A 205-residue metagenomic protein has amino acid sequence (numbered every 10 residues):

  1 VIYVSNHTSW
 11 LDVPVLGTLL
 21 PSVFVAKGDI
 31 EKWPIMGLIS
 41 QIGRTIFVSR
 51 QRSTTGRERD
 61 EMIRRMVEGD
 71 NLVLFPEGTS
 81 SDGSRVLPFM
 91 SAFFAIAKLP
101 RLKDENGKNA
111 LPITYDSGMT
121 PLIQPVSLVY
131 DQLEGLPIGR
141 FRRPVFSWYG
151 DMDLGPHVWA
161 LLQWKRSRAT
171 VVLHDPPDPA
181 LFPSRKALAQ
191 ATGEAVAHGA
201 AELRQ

Functional and structural regions predicted by a protein language model:
V1-S5, D70-P76, P121: Generic beta-sheet signal
V1-S53, D104-K108: Catalytic core of membrane glycerolipid acyltransferases/transacylases, capturing the structured, soluble-facing
S9, K32, T55-R59, F89-M90 (+1 more regions): Amphipathic coiled-coil/heptad-repeat helices and related helical stalk/stem segments that mediate oligomerization
G28, G78, S127-Y130: Short secondary-structure boundary segments
P34-L38, G43, G83-P183, A191: A cross-family acyltransferase "interaction/gating" segment
T55, M62-M66, D70-L72, P76-F89 (+1 more regions): Soluble extracytoplasmic domains of inner/organellar membrane proteins
K186, A191-E194, H198-Q205: Cytosolic-facing loops and C-terminal tails of multi-pass membrane proteins
